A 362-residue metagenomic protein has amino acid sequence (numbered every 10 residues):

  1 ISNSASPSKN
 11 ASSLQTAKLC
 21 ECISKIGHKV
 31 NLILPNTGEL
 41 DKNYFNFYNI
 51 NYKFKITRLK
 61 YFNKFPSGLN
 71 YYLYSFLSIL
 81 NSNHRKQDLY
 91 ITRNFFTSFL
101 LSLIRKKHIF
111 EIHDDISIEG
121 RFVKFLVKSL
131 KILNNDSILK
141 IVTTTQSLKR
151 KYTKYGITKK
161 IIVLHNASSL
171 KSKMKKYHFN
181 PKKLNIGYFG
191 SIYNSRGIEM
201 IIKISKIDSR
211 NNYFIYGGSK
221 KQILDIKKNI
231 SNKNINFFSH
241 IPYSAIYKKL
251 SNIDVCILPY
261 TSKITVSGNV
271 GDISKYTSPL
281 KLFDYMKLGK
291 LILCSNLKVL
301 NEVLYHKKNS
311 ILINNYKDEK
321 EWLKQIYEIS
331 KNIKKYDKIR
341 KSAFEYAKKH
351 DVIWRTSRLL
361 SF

Functional and structural regions predicted by a protein language model:
I1, V142, S168, F179-R196 (+3 more regions): Conserved donor-binding/catalytic core segment of Leloir-type glycosyltransferases
S2-N10, C22-L73, S147-T153, V163 (+1 more regions): N-terminal strand-loop element at the rim of the active site of nucleotide-sugar-dependent glycosyltransferases
S8, R196, P242-L250, C256-K287 (+1 more regions): Nucleotide-sugar-dependent
L34, H113, K131-I132, D136-M174: Donor nucleotide-sugar binding/catalytic pocket of nucleotide-sugar-dependent glycosyltransferases
L40-N49, K53, T57-Y90, F96-I104 (+2 more regions): An amphipathic, basic-hydrophobic alpha-helix
K171, K317, E321, K331-F362: A charged, aromatic-enriched C-terminal amphipathic alpha-helix characteristic of glycosyltransferases across folds
I215-G217, L224-V255, T265, K307: Nucleotide-activated donor-binding/catalytic signature segment of Leloir-type glycosyltransferases, i.e., the conserved
L280, N301-Y327: Change "using UDP/GDP/dTDP sugars" to "using nucleotide sugars
